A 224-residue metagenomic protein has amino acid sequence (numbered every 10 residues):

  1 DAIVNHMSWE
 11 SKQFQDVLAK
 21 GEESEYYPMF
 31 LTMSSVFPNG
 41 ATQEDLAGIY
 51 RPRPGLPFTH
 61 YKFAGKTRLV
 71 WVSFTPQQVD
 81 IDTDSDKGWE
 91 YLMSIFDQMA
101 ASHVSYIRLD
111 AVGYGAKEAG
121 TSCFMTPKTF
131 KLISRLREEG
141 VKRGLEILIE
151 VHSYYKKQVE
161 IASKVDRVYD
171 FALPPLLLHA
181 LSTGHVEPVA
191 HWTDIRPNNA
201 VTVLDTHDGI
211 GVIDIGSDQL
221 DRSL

Functional and structural regions predicted by a protein language model:
D1-E90, D97, A101, V112-T183: Acidic/aromatic-lined carbohydrate-recognition and catalytic surfaces of CAZymes acting on diverse glycans
L69-W71, I95, R135, V189-A200: Short, flexible coil/linker segments at or flanking structured domains
I107-L109: Hydrophobic residues within beta-strands of alpha/beta enzymes
E187-L224: Active-site-proximal substrate-binding groove within the catalytic cores of carbohydrate-active enzymes
